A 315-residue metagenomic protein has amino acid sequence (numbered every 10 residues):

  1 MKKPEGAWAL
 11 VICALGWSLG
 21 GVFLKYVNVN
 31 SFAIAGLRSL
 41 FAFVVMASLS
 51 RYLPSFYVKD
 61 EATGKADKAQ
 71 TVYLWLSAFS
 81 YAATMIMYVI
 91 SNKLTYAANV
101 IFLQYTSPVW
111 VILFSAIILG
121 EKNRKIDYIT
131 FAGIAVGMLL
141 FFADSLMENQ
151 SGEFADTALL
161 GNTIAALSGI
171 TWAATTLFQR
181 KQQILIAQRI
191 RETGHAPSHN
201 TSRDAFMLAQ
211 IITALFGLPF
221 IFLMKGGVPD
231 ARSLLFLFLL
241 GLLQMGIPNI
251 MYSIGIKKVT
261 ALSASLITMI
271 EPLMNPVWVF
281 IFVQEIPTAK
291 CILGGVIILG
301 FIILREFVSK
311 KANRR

Functional and structural regions predicted by a protein language model:
M1, S39, S265-R315: C-terminal-most transmembrane helix of multi-pass membrane proteins
M1-L37, F79, M87, N149-Q188: Glycine-/small-residue-enriched transmembrane alpha-helix faces in small-molecule transporters and effluxers
K2-G6, N28-G36, K65-Q70, A143-G169 (+2 more regions): Juxtamembrane helix-entry segments on the extracytoplasmic side of multipass membrane proteins
V29-A83, W110, I170-F178, D204-M224: Transmembrane alpha-helices of multi-pass small-molecule transport proteins
M46, S50, N123-L146, M269 (+1 more regions): Hydrophobic transmembrane alpha-helices of multi-pass small-molecule transport proteins
L53-N99, L103-Q104, L140, G241-V259: Specific transmembrane alpha-helical segments of multi-pass solute transporters/efflux pumps, especially DMT/EamA
V100-T106, Q182-Q183, R191-I212, M245-I281: Helix-helix packing/entry segments at the starts of transmembrane helices
S107-A132, L273-L293: C-terminal transmembrane-helix exit sites in multi-pass transporters
